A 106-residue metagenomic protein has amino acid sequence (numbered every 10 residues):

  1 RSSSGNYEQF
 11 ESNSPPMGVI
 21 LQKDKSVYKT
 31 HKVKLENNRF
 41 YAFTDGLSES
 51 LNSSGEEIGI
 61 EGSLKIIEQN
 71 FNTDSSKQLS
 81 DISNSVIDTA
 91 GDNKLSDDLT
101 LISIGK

Functional and structural regions predicted by a protein language model:
R1-K106: Conserved subregion of the PPM/PP2C metallophosphatase catalytic domain
